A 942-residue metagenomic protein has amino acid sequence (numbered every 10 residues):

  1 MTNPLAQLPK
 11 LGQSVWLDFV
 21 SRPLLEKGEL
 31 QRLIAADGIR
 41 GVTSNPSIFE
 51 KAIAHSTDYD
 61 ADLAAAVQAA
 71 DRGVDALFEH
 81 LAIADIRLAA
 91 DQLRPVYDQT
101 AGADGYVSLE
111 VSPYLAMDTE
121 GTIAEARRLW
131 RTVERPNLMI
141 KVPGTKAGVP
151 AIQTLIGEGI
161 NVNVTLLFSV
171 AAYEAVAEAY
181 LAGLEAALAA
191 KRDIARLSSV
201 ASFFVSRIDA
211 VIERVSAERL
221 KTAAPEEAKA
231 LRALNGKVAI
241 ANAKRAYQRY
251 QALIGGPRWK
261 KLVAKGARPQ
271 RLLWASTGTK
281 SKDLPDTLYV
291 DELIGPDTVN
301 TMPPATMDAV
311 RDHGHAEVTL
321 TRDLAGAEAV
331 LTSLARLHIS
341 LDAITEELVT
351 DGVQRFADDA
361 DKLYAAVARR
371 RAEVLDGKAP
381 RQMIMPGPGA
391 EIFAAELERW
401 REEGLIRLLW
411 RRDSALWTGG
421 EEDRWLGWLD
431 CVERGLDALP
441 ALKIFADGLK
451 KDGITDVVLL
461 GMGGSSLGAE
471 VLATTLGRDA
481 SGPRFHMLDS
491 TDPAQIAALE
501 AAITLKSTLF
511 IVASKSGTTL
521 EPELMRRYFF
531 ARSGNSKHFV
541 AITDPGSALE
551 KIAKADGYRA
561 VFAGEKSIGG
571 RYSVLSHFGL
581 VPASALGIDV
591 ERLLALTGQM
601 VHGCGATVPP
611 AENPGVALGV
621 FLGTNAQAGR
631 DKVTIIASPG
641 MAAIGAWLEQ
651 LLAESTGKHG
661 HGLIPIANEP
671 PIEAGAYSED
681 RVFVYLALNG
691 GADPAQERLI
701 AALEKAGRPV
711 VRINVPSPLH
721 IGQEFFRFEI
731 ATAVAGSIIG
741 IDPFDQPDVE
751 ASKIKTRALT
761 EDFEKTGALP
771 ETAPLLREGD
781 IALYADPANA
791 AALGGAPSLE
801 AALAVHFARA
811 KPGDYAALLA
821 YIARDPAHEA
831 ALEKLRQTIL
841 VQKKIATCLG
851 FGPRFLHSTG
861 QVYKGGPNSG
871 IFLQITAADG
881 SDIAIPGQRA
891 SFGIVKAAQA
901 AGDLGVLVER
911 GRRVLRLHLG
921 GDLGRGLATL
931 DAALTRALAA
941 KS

Functional and structural regions predicted by a protein language model:
M1-G28: N- or domain-start disorder-to-order transition segments that initiate the globular core
N45, L109, I140, L155 (+2 more regions): Conserved, mostly hydrophobic/aromatic
I48-E50, H55-A151: Active-site beta->alpha loop and helix N-cap motifs at the rims of alpha/beta catalytic domains
V149-Q153, I160-A305: Catalytic alpha/beta core domains of metabolic enzymes, predominantly
A267-R371: Flexible, acidic glycine-rich loops studded with aromatic residues
G377-K451, G690, R712, G722-E724 (+5 more regions): Extended, charge-enriched "interface" segments that sit outside catalytic cores
K443-V608, V682, L686-G691, E697-K705 (+2 more regions): Glycine-rich phosphate-binding loops that contact phosphosugars or nucleotide phosphates
G534-V684, N689-D693, H720, R727-Q837 (+1 more regions): Active-site phosphate/pyrophosphate-binding segments
